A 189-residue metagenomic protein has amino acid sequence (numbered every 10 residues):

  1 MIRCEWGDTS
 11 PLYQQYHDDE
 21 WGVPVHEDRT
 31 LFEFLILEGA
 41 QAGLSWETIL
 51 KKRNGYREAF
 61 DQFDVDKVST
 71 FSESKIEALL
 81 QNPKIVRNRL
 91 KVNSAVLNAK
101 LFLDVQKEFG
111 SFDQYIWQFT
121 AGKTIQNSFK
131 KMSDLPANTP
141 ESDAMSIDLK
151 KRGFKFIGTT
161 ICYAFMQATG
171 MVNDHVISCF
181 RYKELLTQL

Functional and structural regions predicted by a protein language model:
M1-L189: HhH-family (HhH-GPD) DNA N-glycosylase catalytic core used in base-excision repair
